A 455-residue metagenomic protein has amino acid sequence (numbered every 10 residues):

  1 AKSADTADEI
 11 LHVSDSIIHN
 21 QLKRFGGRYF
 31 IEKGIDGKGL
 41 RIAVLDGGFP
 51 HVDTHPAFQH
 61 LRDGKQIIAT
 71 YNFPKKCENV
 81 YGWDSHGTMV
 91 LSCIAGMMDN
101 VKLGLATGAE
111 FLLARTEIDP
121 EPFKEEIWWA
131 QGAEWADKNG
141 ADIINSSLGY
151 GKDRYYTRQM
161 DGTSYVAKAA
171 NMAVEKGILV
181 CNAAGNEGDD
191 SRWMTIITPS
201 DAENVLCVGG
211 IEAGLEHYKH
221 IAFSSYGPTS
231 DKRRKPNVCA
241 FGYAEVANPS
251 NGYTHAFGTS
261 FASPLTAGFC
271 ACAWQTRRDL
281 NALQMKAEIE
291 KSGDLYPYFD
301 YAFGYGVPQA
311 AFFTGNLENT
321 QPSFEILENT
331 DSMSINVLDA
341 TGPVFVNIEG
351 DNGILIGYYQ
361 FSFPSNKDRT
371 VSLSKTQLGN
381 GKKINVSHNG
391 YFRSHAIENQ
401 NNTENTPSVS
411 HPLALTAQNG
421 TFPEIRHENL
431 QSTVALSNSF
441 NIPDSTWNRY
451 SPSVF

Functional and structural regions predicted by a protein language model:
S3-V44, P74-W83, I221-S224, Q309-A311: N-terminal domain-start motif of subtilase-like serine proteases
H19, Q275-N366: C-terminal subdomain of the subtilisin-like protease fold in secreted/lumenal serine endopeptidases
Y29-A69, K76-E125, E175-G177, D201-N204 (+2 more regions): Subtilisin-like serine protease catalytic core
I31, M97-N100, T116-D201, S230-R233 (+1 more regions): Substrate-binding/access-modulating region of protease and related hydrolase catalytic domains
D46, I197-Q275: Extracellular S/T/G-rich loop segment that most often corresponds to the catalytic His/Ser-adjacent loop
L91-I94, A114-I118, V238-F303: Hydrolase catalytic cores
V346-I348, V371-H395, P423, Q431-N441 (+1 more regions): Short, aromatic- and glycine-rich surface loops/edge beta-strands on solvent-exposed regions
Y359, N389-S410: Edge beta-strands of extracellular beta-sandwich domains
